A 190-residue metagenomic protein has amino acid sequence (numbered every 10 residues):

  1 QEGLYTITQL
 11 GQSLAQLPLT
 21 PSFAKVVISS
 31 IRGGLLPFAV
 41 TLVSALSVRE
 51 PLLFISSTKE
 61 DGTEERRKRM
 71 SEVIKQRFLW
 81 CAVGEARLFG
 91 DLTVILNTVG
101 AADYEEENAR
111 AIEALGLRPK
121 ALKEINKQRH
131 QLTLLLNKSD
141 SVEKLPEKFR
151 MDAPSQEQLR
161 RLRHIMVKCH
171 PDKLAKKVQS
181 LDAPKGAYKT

Functional and structural regions predicted by a protein language model:
Q1-T190: Second RecA-like catalytic domain
